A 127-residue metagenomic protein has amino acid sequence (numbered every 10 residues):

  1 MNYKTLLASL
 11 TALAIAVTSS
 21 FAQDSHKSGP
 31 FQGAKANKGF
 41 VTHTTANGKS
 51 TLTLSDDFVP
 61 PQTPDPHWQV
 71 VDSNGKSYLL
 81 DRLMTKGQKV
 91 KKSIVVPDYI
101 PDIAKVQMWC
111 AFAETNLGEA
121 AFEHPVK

Functional and structural regions predicted by a protein language model:
M1-L10: Bacterial N-terminal signal peptides that target proteins for export
S9, S19-S20: Cleavable N-terminal signal peptides
F21-N47, K127: Transition segment at domain starts
L52-F58: Short amphipathic, basic-aromatic surface patches that mediate peripheral association with negatively charged
H67-V71: Beta-strand signatures of extracellular beta-sandwich domains
D72-K76, F112, V126: Solvent-exposed strand-loop boundary residues in beta-sheet-rich modules
N74-P101: An anionic, turn-rich surface loop/hairpin at beta-sheet edges that serves as a generic interaction/coordination patch
V96-A121: Short, exposed beta-strand-loop hairpins at the edges of beta-sheets in extracellular/periplasmic proteins
